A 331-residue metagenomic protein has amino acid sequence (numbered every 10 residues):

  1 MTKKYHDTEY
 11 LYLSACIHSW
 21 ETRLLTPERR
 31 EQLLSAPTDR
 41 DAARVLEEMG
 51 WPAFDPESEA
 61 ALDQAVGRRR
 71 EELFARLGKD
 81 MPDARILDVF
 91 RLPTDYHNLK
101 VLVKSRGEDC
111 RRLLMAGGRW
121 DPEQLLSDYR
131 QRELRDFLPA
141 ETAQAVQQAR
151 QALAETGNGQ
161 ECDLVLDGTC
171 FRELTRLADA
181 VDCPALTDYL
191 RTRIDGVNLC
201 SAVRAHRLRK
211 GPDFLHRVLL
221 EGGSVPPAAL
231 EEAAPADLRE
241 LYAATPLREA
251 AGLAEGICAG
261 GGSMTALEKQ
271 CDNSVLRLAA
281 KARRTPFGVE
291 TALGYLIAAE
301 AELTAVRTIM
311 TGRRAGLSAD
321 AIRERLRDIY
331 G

Functional and structural regions predicted by a protein language model:
M1-G331: N-terminal domain-start signal
